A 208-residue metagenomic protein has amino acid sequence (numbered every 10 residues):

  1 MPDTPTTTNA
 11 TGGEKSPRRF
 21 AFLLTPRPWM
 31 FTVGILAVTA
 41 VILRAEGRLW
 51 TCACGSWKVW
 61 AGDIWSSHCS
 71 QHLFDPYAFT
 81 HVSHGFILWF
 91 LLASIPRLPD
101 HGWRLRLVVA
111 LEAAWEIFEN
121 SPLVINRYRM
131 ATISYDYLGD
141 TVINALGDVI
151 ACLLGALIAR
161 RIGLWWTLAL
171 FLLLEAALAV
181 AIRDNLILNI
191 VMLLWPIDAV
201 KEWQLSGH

Functional and structural regions predicted by a protein language model:
P2-Y137, V142, L153-H208: Bulky hydrophobic segments
